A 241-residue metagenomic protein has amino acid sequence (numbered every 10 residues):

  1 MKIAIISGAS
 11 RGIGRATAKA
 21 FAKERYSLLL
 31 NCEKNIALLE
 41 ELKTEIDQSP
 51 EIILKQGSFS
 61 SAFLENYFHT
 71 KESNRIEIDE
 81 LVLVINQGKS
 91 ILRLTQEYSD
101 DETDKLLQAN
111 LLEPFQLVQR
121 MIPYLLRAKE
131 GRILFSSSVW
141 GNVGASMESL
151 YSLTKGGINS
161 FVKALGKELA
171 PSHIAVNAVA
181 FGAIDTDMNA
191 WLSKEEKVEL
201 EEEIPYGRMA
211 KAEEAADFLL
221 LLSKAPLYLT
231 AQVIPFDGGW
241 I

Functional and structural regions predicted by a protein language model:
S10-R11: Conserved glycine-rich cofactor-binding loop
L94-L107, L200: Substrate-binding pocket helix/loop in short-chain dehydrogenase/reductase
V118, T154, V162: Active-site helix of classical SDR
P123, K167-P171: Alpha-helical segment proximal to the catalytic Tyr-Lys
E130, A170, A175, L229-A231: Short, small/polar-rich loop/turn modules that mediate ligand/substrate recognition or access, typified
S138: Residue(s) in the substrate-gating loop at a strand-loop-helix junction that position the organic substrate next
R208-F236: C-terminal substrate-recognition "lid" of short-chain dehydrogenase/reductases
